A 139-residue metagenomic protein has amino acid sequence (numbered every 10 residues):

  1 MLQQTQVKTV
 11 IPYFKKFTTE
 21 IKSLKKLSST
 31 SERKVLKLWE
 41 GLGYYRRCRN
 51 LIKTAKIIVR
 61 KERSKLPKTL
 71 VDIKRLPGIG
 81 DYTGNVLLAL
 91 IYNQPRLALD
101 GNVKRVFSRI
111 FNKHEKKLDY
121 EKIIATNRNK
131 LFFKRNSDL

Functional and structural regions predicted by a protein language model:
L2-L139: Catalytic cores of DNA base-excision repair glycosylases
